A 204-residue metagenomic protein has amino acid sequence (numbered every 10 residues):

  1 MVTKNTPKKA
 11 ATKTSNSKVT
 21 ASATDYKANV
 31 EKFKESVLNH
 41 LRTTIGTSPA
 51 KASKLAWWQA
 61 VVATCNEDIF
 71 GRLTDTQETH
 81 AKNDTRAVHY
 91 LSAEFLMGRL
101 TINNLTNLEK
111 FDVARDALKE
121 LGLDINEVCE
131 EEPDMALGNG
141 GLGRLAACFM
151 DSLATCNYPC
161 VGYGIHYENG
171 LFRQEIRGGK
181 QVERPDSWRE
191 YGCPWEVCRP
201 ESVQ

Functional and structural regions predicted by a protein language model:
V2-Q204: A conserved ligand/cofactor-binding region detector
